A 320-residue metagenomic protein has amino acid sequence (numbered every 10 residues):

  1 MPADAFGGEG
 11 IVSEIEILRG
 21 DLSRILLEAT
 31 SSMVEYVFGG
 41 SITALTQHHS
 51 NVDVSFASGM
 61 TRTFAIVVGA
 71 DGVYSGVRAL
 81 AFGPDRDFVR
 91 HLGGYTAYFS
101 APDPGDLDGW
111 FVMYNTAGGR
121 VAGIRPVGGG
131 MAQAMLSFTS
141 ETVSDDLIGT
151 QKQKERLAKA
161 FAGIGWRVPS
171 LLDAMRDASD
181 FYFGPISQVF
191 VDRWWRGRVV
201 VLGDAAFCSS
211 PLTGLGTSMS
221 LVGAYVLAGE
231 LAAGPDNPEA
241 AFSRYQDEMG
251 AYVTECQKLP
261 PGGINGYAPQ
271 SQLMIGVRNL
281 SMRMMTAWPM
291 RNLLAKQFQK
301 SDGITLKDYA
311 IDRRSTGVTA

Functional and structural regions predicted by a protein language model:
M1-S100, E141-K154, A158, S187 (+1 more regions): Conserved N-terminal helical subregion
Q47-H48, R125-G129: Short beta-strand micro-motifs enriched in acidic
V68-G69, A97, L157, S179-A268 (+1 more regions): Conserved mid-domain beta->alpha element of the FAD-binding
G93-P126, D145-I148: Flavin-dependent oxidoreductases
A117-R120, V127-A132, F138-T213, M219: FAD/FMN-dependent oxidoreductases across multiple families
G163-R167, A233-N237, A251, P269 (+2 more regions): Alpha-helical structural elements of signaling/regulatory helical domains
K258, G262-D308: Alpha-helical membrane-targeting segments
